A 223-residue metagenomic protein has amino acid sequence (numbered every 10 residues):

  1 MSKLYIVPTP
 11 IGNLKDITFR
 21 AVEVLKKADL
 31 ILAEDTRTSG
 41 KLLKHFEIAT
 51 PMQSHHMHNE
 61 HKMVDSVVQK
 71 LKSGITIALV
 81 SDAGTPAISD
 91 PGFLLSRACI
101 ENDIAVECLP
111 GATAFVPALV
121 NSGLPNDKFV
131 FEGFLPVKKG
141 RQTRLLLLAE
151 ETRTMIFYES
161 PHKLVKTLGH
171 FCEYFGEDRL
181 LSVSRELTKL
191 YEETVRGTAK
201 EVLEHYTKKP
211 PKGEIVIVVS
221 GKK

Functional and structural regions predicted by a protein language model:
M1-M57: Glycine-rich, flexible N-terminal cofactor/catalytic loop recognition
I11-G12, D82-P86, P161-K163, K222-K223: Short glycine-rich anion-binding loops that position phosphate/pyrophosphate groups of nucleotides and phosphorylated
L25-I31, D103-V106, T154-M155: Short active-site oxyanion
Q53-H61, F134-P136: Conserved helicase motor
H56, V64-T113: Glycine/small-residue-rich loop that forms an oxyanion/phosphate-binding "nest" at active or ligand-binding sites
I75, T154, Y158-K223: A contiguous loop/helix-start segment that scaffolds small-molecule binding in enzyme catalytic cores
L94-E151: Class I SAM-dependent methyltransferase SAM-binding "motif I" and its flanking Rossmann-like core
